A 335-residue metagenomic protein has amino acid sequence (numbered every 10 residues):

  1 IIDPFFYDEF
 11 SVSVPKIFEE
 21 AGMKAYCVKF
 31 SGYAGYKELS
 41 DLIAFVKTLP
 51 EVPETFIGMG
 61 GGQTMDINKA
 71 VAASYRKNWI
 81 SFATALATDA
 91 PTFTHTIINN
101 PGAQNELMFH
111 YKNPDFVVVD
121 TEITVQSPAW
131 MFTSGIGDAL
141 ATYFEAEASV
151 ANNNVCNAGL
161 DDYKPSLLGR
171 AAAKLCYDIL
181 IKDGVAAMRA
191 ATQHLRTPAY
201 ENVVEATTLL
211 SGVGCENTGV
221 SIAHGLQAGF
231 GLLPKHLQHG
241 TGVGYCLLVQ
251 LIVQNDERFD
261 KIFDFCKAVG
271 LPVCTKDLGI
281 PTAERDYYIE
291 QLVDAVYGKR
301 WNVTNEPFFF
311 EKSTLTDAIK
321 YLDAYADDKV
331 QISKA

Functional and structural regions predicted by a protein language model:
I1-E54, T275: ATP/NTP phosphate-donor binding region
I2, D256-A335: C-terminal charged capping/lid subdomain of soluble metabolic enzymes
Y7-F10, L39, Q63-A70, T88-T92 (+1 more regions): Short glycine/serine/threonine-rich phosphate/pyrophosphate-binding segments that cradle anionic phosphate groups
L49-T84: A short, small-residue-rich loop immediately preceding and capping a beta-strand
M59-G61, L86, L237-T241: Active-site nucleophile and cofactor-binding loops and adjacent substrate-binding regions of central metabolic enzymes
A73-L168: A glycine/threonine-rich phosphate-anchoring loop and its flanking beta-alpha core in nucleotide/phosphate-binding
A158-V269: Active-site segments that bind and position negatively charged phosphate/pyrophosphate groups
